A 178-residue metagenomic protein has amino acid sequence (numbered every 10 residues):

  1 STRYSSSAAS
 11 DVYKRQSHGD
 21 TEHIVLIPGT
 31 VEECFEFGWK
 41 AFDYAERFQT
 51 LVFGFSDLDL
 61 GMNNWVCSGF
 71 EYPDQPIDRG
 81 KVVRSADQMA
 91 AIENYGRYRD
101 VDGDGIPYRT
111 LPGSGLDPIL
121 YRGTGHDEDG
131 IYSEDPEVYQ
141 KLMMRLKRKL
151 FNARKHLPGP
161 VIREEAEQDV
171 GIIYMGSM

Functional and structural regions predicted by a protein language model:
S1-A9, Y13: Single conserved hydrophobic/aromatic residue that forms the stacking wall/gate of nucleotide- or nucleobase-binding
T2, I27, V31, P136 (+1 more regions): Short acidic-aromatic active-site loops that bind/stabilize oxyanions
Y4, H23-L26, G130-S133: Short, exposed beta-strand "edge-strand" segments with a Pro/Gly-rich flavor and a Y/T-containing core
S6-S7, T30-E33, L58-G61: Acidic, glycine-rich active-site loops and adjacent beta-strand->loop/helix elements that engage anionic groups
S10-H23: A structural-propensity feature for long, helix-poor, extended segments
D20-D43: Active-site/ligand-binding-proximal alpha/beta "capping" segment
F37, F42-M178: Flexible, low-complexity linker and terminal segments
